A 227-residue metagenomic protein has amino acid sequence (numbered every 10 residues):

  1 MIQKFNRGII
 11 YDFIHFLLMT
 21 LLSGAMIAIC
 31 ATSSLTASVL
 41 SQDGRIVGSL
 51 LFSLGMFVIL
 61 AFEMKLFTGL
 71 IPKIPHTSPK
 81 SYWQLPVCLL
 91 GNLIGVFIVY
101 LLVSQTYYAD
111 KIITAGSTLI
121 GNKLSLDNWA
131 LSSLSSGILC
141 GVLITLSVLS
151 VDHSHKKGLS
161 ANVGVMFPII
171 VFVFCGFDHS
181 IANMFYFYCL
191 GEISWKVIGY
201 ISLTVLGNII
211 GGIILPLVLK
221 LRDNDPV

Functional and structural regions predicted by a protein language model:
M1-V227: Alpha-helical transmembrane segments and their helix-helix packing motifs
